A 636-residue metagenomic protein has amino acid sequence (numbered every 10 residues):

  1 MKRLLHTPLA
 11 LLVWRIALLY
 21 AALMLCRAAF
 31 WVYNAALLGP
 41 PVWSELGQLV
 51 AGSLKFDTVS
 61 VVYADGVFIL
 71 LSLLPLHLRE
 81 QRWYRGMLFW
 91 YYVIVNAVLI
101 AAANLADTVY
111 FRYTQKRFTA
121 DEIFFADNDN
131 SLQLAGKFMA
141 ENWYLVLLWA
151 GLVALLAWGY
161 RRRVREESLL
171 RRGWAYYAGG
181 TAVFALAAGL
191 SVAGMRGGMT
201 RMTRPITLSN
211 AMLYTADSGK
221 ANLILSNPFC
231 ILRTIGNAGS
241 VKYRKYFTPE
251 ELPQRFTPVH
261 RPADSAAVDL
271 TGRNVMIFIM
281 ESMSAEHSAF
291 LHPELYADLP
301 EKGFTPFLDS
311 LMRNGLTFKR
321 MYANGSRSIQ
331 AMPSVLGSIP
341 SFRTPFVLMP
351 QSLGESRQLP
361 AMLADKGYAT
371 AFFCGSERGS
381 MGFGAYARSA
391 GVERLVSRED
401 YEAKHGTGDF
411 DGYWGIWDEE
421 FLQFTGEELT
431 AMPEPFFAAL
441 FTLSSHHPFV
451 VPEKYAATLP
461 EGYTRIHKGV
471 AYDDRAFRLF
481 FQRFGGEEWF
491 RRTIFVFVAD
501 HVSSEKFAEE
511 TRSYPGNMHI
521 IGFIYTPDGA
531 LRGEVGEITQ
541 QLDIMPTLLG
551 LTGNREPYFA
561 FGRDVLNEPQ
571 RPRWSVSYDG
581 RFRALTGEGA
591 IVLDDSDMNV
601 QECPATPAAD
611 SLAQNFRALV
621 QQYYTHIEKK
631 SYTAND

Functional and structural regions predicted by a protein language model:
K2-L225: Transmembrane and membrane-interface helices of multi-pass, inner-membrane envelope-modifying transferases
F30, V59, P75, S191 (+9 more regions): Hydrophobic/aromatic-lined pockets within catalytic cores
V32-A36, I224, L232-I235, M312 (+2 more regions): Hydrophobic residues in alpha-helical segments
G52, A101-N104, F229-T234, A618-T625: Short, hydrophobic/amphipathic alpha-helical patches that form generic packing surfaces within helical domains
S60, R79-W83, Q115-K116, M139-N142 (+7 more regions): Glycine-centered secondary-structure boundary/capping sites
S168-V259, A371-C374, S380-F383, R388-A390 (+1 more regions): Hydrophobic targeting/anchoring helices
L252-D636: Solvent-exposed soluble domains appended to multi-pass membrane proteins
